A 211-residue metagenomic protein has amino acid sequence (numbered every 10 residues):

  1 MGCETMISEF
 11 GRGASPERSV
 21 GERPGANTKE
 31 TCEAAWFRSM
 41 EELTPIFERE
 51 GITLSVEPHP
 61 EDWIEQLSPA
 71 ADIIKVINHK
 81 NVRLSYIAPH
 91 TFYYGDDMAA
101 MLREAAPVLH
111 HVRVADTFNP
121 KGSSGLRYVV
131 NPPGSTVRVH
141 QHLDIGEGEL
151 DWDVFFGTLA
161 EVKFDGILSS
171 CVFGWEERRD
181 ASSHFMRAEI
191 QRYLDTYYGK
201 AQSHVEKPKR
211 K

Functional and structural regions predicted by a protein language model:
M1-L84, H204, P208: Active-site acidic/histidine proton-transfer and metal-coordination neighborhood in alpha/beta enzyme cores
M6, L54, V112, I167-L168: Hydrophobic residues within beta-strands of alpha/beta enzymes
G11-G13, E57-E61, I87-T91, A115-N119 (+2 more regions): Active-site beta-loop-alpha junctions enriched in small/polar residues
G25-C32, W36, M101, D144 (+2 more regions): Residue-level preference for long, well-ordered alpha-helices that form the structural scaffold of enzyme catalytic
A35-P45, S68-D72, V76, A100 (+3 more regions): Alpha-helical scaffolding segments of alpha/beta enzyme cores, especially the outer helices of TIM-barrel or partial
L67, A71, T91-D165, D180-A181: Gly/Pro-rich active-site loop or hairpin
I167-S182: A short, acidic, flexible beta-alpha connecting loop/helix-capping segment that sits on the rim of active
R179-Q202: C-terminal helical cap(s) of enzyme catalytic domains, especially alpha/beta-barrels
